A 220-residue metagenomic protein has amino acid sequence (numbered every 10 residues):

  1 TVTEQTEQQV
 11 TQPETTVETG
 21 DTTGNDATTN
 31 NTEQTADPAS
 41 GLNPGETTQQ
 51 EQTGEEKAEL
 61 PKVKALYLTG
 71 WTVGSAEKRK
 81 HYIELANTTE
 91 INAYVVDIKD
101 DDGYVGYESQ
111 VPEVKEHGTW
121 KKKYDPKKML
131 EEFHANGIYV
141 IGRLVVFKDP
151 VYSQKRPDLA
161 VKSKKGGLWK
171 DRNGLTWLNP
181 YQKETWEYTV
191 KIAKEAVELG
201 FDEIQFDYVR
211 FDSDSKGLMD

Functional and structural regions predicted by a protein language model:
V2-P61: N-terminal, intrinsically disordered, polar/charged segments of Gram-positive cell-envelope systems that serve as
A58-Y67, W71-V73, F147-E195: Active-site-adjacent "subsite" loops/lids of carbohydrate-active enzymes
T72, D100-D102, V146-K148, Y208-D212: Active-site-proximal loop/turn and secondary-structure-junction residues that shape catalytic pockets, frequently
K80-G103, L199-E203: Catalytic domains of carbohydrate-active enzymes, especially glycoside hydrolases
A93-V95, D125-W169, Q205: Glycine-rich, aromatic-flanked loop segments that form ligand/cofactor-binding clefts across common enzyme folds
D102-L144, D220: Aromatic-lined substrate-binding rim segments of carbohydrate-active enzymes
Y107-H117, D149-D171, D212-D220: Aromatic- and acidic-residue-enriched segments that line the glycan-binding/catalytic groove of carbohydrate-active
K127, D171-D220: Polysaccharide-binding and catalytic clefts of secreted carbohydrate-active enzymes
